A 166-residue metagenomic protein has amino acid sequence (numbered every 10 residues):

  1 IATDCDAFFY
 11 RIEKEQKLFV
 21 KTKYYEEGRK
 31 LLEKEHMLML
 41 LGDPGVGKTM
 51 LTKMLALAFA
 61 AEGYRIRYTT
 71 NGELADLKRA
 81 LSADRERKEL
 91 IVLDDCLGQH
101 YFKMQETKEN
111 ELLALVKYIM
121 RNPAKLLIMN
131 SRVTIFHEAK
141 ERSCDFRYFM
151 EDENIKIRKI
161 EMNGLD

Functional and structural regions predicted by a protein language model:
I1-L18: A short, basic N-terminal segment
E15-L32: Pre-Walker A adenine-sensing motif
E35-T52: Walker A/P-loop nucleotide-binding motif
P44-G47, G72-A75, C96-Q105, T134-H137 (+1 more regions): Short acidic, S/G/P-rich loop/turn micro-motifs used as interaction or catalytic elements
L57-R67: Post-Walker A helix-loop "phosphate-sensing" segment adjacent to the P-loop in P-loop NTPases
T69-E73, A83-L112, N130: Conserved P-loop NTPase "ATPase switch" module shared by AAA+ and STAND
Y118-C144: Sensor-1/coupling segment of RecA-like P-loop NTPase cores
S143-C144, Y148-D166: Conserved small helical "lid"/interfacial subdomain of P-loop NTPases
